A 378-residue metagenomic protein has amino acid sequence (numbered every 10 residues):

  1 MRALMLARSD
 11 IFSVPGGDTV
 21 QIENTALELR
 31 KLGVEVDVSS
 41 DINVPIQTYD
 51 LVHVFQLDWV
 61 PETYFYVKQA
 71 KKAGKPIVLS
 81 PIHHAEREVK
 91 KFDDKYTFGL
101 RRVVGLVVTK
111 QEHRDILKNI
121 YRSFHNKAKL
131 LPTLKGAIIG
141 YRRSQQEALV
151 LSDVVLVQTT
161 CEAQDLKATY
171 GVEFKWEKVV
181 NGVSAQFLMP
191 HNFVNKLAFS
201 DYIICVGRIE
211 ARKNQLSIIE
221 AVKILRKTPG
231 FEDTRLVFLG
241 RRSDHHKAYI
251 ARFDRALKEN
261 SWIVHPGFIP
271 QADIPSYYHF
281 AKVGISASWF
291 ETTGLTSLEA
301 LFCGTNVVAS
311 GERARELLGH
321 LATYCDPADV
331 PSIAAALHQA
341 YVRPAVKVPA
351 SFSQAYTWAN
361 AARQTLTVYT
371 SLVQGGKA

Functional and structural regions predicted by a protein language model:
V104-V107, Q111-V155: Membrane-proximal helix-turn-helix segments that form the acceptor-binding/catalytic region of lipid-linked
L156, N195-K213, I219-V222, V237: Conserved donor-binding/catalytic core segment of Leloir-type glycosyltransferases
K167-A168, E173, K178, G182-F199 (+2 more regions): Acidic anion/phosphate-binding donor-loop and adjacent secondary structure in glycosyltransferase catalytic cores
R235-A251, G267: Glycosyltransferase donor-sugar binding loop
I250-A272: Nucleotide-activated donor-binding/catalytic signature segment of Leloir-type glycosyltransferases, i.e., the conserved
F268-I269, S276-A281: Short alpha-helical donor nucleotide-sugar binding micro-motif in glycosyltransferases
W289: Aromatic "clamp/platform" in nucleotide-sugar-dependent glycosyltransferases that forms part of the donor/acceptor
A322-P331, L337-R343: Conserved acidic donor-binding segment of nucleotide-sugar-dependent glycosyltransferases
